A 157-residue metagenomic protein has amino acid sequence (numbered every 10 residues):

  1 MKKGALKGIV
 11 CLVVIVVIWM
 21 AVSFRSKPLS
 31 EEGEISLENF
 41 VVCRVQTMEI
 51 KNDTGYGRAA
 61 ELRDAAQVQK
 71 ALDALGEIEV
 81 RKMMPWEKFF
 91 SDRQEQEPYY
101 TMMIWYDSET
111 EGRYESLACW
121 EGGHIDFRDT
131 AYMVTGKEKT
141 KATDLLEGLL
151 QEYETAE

Functional and structural regions predicted by a protein language model:
K3-E157: Function-determining sites in protein domains
